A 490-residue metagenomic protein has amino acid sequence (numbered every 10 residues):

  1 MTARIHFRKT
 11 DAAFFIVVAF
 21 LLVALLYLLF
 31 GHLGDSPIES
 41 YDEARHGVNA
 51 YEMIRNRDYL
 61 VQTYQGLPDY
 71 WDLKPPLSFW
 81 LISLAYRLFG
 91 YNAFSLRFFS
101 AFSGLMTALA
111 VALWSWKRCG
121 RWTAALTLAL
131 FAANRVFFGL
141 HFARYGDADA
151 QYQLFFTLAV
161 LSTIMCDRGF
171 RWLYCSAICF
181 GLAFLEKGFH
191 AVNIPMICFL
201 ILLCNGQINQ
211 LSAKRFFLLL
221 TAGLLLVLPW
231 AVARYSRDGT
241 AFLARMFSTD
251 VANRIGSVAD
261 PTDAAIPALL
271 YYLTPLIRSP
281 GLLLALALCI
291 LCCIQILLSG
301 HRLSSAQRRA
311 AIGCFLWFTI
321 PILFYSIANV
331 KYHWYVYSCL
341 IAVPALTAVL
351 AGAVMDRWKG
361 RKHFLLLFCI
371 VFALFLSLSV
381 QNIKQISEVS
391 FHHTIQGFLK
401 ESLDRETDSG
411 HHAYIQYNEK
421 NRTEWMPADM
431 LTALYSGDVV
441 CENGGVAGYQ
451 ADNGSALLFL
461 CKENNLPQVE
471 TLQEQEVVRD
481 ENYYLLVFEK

Functional and structural regions predicted by a protein language model:
A19, F98-C119, L158: Transmembrane-helix motifs of polytopic, lipid-linked glycan transferases
Y27-H32, H46-Y70, L77-W80, N253: Extracytosolic helix-loop segments that constitute the early lumenal/periplasmic catalytic or substrate-binding loops
H46-N49, L182, A191-Q307, I322 (+1 more regions): Transmembrane-lumen/periplasm boundary regions of multi-pass, lipid-linked membrane glycan transferases
A110, Q151-R168, V343-L346: Specific aromatic-rich, kink-prone transmembrane helix
K117, T157-C175, A183, A351: Membrane-interface transmembrane helices that cradle and orient dolichyl/undecaprenyl
N329-K359: Hydrophobic/aromatic-rich transmembrane helices and adjacent perimembrane loops
G352-Q381, H392: Signature aromatic-anchored transmembrane alpha helix within multi-pass, membrane-resident enzymes that catalyze glycan
F375, V380-E489: Short periplasmic/luminal acceptor-recognition loop of GT-C membrane glycosyltransferases, typified by
